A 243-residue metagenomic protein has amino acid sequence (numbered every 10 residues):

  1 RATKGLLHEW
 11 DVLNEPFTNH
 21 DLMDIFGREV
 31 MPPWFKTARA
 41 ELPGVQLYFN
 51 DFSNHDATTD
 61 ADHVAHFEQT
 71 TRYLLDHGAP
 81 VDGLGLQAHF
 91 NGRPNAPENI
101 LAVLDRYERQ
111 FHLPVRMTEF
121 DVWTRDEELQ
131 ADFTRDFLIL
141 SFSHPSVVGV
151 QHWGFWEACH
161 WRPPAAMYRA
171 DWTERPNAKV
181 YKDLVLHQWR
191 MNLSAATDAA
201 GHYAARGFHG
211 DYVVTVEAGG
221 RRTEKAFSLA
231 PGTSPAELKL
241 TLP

Functional and structural regions predicted by a protein language model:
R1-Q69, F90-A102, D126-F133, R162-D171: Active-site cleft segment of glycoside hydrolase catalytic domains centered on the general acid/base Glu
W10, A38, L84, V150 (+1 more regions): Conserved, mostly hydrophobic/aromatic
D11-L13, Y48-F52, G85-Q87, R116-D121 (+1 more regions): A cross-family glycoside hydrolase active-site/sugar-binding cleft signature
R125-D126, Q130-P164: Substrate-binding cleft of secreted/luminal carbohydrate-active enzymes
W189-A200: Short, acidic Ser/Thr/Gly-rich low-complexity loop/linker segments typical of extracellular and cell-surface proteins
Y203-D211: Short Pro-Gly-centered beta-turn/loop motif in secreted/extracellular proteins
G210-G220: A short, solvent-exposed beta-strand micro-motif common in secreted/extracellular proteins
G220-P243: Structured interaction patches on ligand/partner-binding surfaces of diverse proteins
